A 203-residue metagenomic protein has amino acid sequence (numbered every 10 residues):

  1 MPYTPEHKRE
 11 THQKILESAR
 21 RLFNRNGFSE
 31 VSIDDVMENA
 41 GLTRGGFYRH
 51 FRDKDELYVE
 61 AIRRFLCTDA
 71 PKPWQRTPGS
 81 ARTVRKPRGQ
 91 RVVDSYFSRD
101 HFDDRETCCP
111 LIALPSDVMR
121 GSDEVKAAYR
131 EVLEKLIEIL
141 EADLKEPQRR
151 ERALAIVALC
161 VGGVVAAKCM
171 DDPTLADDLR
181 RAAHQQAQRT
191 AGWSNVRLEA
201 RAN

Functional and structural regions predicted by a protein language model:
K8, G89, R149-A153: Short amphipathic alpha-helix in the helical subdomain of ABC transporter nucleotide-binding domains
K14, S18-E56, E60: Helix-turn-helix
E17, K86-H101, L154, D177 (+1 more regions): Amphipathic alpha-helical segments that line or abut small-molecule/effector binding pockets and mediate allosteric
E60, P73-C108, L198: Hydrophobic alpha-helical connector segments
R63-D69: Short, basic, alpha-helical segments at the C-terminal edge of helix-turn-helix-like DNA-binding modules
A70-P71, Q90-R91, E106-T107, M119-K145 (+1 more regions): Amphipathic alpha-helical packing segments from all-alpha helical-bundle domains
D123-R130, D143-N203: Hydrophobic/aromatic-rich alpha-helical bundle segments in the mid-to-C-terminal region
